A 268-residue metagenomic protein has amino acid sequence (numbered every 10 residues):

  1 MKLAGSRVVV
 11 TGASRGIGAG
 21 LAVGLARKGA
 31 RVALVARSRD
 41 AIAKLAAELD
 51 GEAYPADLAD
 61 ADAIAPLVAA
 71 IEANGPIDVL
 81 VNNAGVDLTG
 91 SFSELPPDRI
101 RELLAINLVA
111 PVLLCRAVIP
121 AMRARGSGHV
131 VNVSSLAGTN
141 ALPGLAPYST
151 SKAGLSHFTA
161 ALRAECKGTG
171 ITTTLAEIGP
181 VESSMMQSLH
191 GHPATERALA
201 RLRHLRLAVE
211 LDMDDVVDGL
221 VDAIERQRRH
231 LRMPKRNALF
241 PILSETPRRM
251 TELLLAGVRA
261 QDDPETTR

Functional and structural regions predicted by a protein language model:
R7, S14-R15: Conserved glycine-rich cofactor-binding loop
K28-K44: Conserved glycine-rich Rossmann-like NAD(P)H-binding loop of the short-chain dehydrogenase/reductase
L49-D62: Rossmann-fold cofactor-recognition segment
S91-F92, R99-R101: Substrate-binding pocket helix/loop in short-chain dehydrogenase/reductase
C115, S151: Active-site helix of classical SDR
S135: Residue(s) in the substrate-gating loop at a strand-loop-helix junction that position the organic substrate next
A164, G168-K235: SDR active-site lid
